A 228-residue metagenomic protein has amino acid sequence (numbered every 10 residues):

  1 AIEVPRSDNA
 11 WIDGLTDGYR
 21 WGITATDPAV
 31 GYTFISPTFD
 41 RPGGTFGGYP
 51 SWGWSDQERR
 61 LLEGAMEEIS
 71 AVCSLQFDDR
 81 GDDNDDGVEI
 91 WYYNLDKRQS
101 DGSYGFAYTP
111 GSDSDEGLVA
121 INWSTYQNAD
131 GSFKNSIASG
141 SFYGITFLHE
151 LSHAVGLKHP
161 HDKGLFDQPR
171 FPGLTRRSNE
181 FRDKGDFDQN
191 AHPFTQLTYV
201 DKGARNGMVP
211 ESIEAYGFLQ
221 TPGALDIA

Functional and structural regions predicted by a protein language model:
A1-Q57, G64, S70, D101 (+1 more regions): Disordered inhibitory propeptide/activation segment of secreted metzincin zinc metalloprotease zymogens, centered on
D27, G87, S112-L118, W123-T125 (+3 more regions): Short, solvent-exposed loop/turn segments at the edges of secondary structure
G48-D56, W123-F147: Short pre-active-site segment immediately N-terminal to the catalytic Zn-binding motif
E58-A65, Y143-L151, G223-I227: Stable alpha-helical elements in mature extracytoplasmic
R59-E68, L75-F77, D115-L118: N-terminal cofactor/phosphate-binding cores enriched in small/glycine residues, especially glycine-rich loops such as
M66-T109: Auxiliary, metal-adjacent structural segments of Zn-dependent hydrolase domains
N94-A120, Q127-A129, N190: Catalytic zinc-binding patch centered on the HExxH motif and its immediate surroundings that defines zinc-dependent
N94-Q99, S141-G217: The catalytic-center signature of Zn2+-dependent metalloproteases
